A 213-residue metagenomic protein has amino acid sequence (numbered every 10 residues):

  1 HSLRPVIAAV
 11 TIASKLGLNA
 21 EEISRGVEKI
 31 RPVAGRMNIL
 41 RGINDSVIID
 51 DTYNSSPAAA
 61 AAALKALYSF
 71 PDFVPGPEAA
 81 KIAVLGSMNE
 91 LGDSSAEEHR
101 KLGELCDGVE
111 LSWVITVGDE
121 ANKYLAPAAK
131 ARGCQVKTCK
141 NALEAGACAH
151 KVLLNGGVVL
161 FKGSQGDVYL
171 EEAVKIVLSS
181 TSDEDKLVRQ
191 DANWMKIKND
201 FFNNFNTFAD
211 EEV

Functional and structural regions predicted by a protein language model:
S2-P5: Hydrophobic alpha-helical transmembrane segments
A8-V213: ATP-dependent carboxylate-amine ligase
